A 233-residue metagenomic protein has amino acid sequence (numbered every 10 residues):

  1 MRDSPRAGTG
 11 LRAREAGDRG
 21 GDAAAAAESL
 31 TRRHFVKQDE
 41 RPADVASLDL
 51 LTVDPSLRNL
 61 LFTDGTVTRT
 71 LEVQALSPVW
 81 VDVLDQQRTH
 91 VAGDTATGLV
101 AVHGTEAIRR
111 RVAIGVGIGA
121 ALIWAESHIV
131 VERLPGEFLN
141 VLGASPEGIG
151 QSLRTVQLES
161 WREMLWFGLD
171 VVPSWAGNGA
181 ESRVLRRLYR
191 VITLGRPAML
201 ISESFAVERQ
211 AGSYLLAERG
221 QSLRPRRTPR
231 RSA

Functional and structural regions predicted by a protein language model:
R2-L185, I192-A233: N-terminal domain-onset segments
